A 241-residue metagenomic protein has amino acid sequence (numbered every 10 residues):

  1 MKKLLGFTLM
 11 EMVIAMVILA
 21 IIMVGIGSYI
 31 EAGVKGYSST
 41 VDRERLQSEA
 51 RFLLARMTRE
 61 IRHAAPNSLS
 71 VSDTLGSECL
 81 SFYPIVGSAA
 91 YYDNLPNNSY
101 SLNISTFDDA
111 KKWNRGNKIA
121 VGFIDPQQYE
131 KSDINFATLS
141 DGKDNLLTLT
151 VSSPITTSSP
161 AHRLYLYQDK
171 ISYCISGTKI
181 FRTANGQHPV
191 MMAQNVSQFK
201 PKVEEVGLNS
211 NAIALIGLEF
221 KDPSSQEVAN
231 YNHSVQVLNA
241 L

Functional and structural regions predicted by a protein language model:
M1-G6, V237-L241: Short, Lys/Arg-enriched, disordered terminal segments
K3-R62: Aliphatic-rich helix starts adjacent to a transmembrane/signal segment
L5, G76, R115, N209-A212: Residue-level preference for short coil/turn positions at secondary-structure junctions
Y29, F52-L54, I61, A120-V121 (+2 more regions): Long, contiguous hydrophobic alpha-helical segments, chiefly transmembrane helices and signal peptides
S38, Q47, Y165-Q168, S197 (+1 more regions): Generic, ordered loop/turn and secondary-structure boundary motif
R43-I175: Extracytoplasmic beta-strand-rich oligomerization domains located immediately C-terminal to a leader/signal peptide
G177-L241: Short linear sequence signals and composition-biased patches located at protein termini or domain-edge surfaces
